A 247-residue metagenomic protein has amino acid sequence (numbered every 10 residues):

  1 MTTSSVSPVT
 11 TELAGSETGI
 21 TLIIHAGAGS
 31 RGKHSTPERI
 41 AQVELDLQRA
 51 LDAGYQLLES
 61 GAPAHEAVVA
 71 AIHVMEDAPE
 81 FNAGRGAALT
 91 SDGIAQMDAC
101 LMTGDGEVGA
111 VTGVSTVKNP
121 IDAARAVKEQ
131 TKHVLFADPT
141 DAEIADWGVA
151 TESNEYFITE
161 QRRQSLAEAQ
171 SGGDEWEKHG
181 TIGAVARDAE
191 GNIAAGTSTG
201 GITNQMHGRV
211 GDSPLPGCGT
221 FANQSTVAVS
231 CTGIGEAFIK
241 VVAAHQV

Functional and structural regions predicted by a protein language model:
T2-Q246: Alpha/propeptide regions of enzymes that mature by internal proteolysis
